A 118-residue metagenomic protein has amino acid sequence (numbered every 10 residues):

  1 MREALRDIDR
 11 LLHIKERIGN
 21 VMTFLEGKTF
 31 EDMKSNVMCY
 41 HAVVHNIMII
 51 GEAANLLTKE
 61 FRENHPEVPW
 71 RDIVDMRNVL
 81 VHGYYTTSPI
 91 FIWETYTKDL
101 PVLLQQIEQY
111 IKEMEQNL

Functional and structural regions predicted by a protein language model:
M1-L118: Solvent-exposed interaction patches of small proteins and small membrane subunits
